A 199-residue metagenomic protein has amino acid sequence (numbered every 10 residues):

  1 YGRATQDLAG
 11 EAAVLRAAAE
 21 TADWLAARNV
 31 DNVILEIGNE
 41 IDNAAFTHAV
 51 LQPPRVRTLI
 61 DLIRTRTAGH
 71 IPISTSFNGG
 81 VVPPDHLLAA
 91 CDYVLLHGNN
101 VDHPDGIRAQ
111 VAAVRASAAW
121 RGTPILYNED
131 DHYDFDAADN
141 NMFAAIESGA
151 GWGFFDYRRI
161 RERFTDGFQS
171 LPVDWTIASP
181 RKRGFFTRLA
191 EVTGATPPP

Functional and structural regions predicted by a protein language model:
Y1-E36, L62: An active-site-proximal structural segment forming one wall of the substrate-binding cleft that immediately precedes
R16-A17, N32-I34, G38-G184: Extracellular glycoside hydrolase catalytic/binding regions
R181-P199: Carbohydrate-binding surfaces of carbohydrate-active enzymes
